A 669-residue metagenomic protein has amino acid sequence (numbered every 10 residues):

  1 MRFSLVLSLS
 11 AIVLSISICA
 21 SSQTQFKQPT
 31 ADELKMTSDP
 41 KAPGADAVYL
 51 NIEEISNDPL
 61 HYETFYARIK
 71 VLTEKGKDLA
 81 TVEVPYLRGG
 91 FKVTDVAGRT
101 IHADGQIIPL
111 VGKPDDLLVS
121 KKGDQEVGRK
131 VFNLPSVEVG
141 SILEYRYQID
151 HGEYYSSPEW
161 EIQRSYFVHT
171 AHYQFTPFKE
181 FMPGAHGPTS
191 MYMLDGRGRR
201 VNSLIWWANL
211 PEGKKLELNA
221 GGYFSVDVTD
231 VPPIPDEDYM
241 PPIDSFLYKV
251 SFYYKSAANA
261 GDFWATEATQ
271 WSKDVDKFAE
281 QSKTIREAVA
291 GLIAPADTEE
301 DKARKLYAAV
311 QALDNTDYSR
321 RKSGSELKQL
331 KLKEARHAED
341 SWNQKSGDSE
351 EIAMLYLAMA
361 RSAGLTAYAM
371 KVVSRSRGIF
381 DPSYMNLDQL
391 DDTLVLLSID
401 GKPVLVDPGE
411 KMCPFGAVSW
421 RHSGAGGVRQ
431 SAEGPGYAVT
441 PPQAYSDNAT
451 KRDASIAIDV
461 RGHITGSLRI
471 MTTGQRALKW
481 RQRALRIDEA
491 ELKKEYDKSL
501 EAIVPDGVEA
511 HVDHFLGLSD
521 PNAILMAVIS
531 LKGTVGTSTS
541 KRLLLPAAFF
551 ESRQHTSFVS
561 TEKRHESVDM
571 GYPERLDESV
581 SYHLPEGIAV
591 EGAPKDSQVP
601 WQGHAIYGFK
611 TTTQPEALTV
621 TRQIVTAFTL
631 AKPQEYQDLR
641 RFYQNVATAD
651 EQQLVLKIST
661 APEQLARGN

Functional and structural regions predicted by a protein language model:
M1-L5: Positively charged n-region of N-terminal signal peptides that target proteins for export
V6-S17: Bacterial N-terminal signal peptides
S22-N669: A sensor for short, sequence-defined functional sites
